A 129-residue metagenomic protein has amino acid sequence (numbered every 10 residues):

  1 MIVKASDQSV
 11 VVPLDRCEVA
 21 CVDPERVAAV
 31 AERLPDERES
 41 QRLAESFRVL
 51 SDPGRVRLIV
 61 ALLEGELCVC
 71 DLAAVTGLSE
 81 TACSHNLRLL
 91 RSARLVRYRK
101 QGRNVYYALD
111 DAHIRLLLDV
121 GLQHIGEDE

Functional and structural regions predicted by a protein language model:
M1-V49: N-terminal leader segment of winged-helix/HTH proteins
A28, C70, L116: Alpha-helical elements of the RecA-like P-loop NTPase motor core of helicases
R33, E37-T81, V105-A112: N-terminal helix-turn-helix DNA-binding core of bacterial DNA-binding proteins
L87-R88: Short, hydrophobic-biased segments on the C-terminal half of alpha helices that form "recognition helices"
R91-Q101, A108: Beta-hairpin "wing" of winged helix-turn-helix
A108-E129: Conserved segment of winged-helix/HTH DNA-binding domains
